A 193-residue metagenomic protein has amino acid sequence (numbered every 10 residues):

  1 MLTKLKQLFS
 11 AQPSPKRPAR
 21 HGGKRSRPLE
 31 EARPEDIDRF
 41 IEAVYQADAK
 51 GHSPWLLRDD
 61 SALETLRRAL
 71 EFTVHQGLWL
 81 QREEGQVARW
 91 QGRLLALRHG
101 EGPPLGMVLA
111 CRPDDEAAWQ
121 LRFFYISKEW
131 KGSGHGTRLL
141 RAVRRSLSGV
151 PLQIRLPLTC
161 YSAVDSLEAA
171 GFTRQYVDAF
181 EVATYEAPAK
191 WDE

Functional and structural regions predicted by a protein language model:
M1-A19: Membrane-proximal basic amphipathic "stem/tether" segments
R20-S61: A short beta-loop-alpha structural element at the N-terminal edge of CoA-dependent acyl/N-acetyltransferase catalytic
E35, E116, Y161-S162: Short alpha-helical
Y45-A118, R122, S127: Acetyl-CoA-dependent GNAT
I126, G132-R145: Conserved acetyl-CoA-binding loop-helix of GNAT-fold acetyltransferases
L139, C160-S166: Conserved short alpha-helix immediately C-terminal to the canonical SAM/SAH-binding motif I of Rossmann-like
L147-L158: Conserved GNAT acetyl-CoA-binding A-motif
L158-Y161, A170, Y176-E193: C-terminal "cap" of GNAT-fold acetyltransferases
